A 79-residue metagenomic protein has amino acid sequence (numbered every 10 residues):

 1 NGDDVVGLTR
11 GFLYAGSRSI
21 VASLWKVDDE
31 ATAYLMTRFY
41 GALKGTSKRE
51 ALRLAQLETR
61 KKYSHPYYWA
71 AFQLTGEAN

Functional and structural regions predicted by a protein language model:
N1-Y34, R38: Catalytic cores of nucleophile-dependent amide-cleaving enzymes
E30-N79: An often Trp-containing, charged/polar helix-loop segment at the C-terminal end of enzyme catalytic cores
